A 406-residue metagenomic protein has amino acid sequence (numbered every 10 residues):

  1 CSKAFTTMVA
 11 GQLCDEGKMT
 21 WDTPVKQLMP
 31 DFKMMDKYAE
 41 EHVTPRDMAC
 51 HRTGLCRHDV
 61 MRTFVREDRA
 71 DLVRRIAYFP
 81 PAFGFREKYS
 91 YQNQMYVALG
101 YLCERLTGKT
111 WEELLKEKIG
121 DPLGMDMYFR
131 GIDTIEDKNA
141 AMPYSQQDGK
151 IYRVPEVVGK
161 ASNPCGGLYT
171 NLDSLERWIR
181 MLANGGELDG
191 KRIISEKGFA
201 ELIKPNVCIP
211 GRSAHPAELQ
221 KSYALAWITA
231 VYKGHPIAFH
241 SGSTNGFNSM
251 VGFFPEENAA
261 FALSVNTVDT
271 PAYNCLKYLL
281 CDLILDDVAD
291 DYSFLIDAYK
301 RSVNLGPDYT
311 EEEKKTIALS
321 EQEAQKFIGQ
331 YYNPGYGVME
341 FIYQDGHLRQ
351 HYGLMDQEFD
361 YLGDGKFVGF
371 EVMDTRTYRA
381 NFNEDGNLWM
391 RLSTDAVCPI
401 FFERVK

Functional and structural regions predicted by a protein language model:
C1, L13-C56, A77-P80, Y101 (+2 more regions): Active-site helix/loop module of the DD-peptidase/beta-lactamase fold, centered on the serine-lysine SxxK catalytic
S2, Y38-E41, K88-Q92, A161-N171 (+1 more regions): Aromatic-acidic/polar surface patches that form glycan- and anion
F5-T6: Active/ligand-binding-proximal structured segments within catalytic/core domains that scaffold catalytic residues
G11-E16, G100-R105, R177-N184, V265: Short glycine/serine- and small hydrophobic-enriched flexible loop segments
K33-D36, V60-T63, G84-K88, E104-R105 (+3 more regions): Second-shell loop/turn segments in exported
T44, Q94-M95: Mid-domain, small-residue-enriched loop/turn segments at the edges of structured enzyme/sensor domains
A70-A82, Q147-K160, V231-Y232: The feature captures the short pre-catalytic strand/loop hairpin that immediately precedes and shapes the active-site
K109, E113-E117, D121, P155-K406: Catalytic loop of the DD-peptidase/beta-lactamase superfamily, centered on the K-T-G motif and neighboring
